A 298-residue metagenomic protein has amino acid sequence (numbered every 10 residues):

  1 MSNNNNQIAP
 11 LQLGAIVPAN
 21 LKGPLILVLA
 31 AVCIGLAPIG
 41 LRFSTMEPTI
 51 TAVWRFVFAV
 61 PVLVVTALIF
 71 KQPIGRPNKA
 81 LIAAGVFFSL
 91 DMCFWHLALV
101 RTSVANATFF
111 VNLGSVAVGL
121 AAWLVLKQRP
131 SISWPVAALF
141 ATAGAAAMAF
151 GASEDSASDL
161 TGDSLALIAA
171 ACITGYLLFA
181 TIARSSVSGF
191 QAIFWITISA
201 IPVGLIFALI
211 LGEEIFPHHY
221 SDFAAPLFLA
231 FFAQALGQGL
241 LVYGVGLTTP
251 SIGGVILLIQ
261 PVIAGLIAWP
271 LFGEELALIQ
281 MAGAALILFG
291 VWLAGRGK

Functional and structural regions predicted by a protein language model:
M1-V53, A83-V86, F94, D155-I182 (+2 more regions): Glycine-/small-residue-enriched transmembrane alpha-helix faces in small-molecule transporters and effluxers
S2-N3, L11-P18, R55-F56, F150-G151 (+2 more regions): C-terminal-most transmembrane helix of multi-pass membrane proteins
K22-I26, T49-V65, S133-A143, T161-I168 (+4 more regions): Hydrophobic alpha-helical transmembrane segments of multi-pass integral membrane proteins, especially transporters
A31, A107-L113, F179-I201, Q234-P270: Helix-helix packing/entry segments at the starts of transmembrane helices
C33, F70-V111, G119, A147 (+1 more regions): Specific transmembrane alpha-helical segments of multi-pass solute transporters/efflux pumps, especially DMT/EamA
I50-P61, H96-R129, W134, A138 (+2 more regions): Specific alpha-helical transmembrane segments that line the substrate/conduction pathway and gating interfaces
L63, F88, L120-A121, P130-A152 (+4 more regions): Hydrophobic transmembrane alpha-helices of multi-pass small-molecule transport proteins
G75-A80, T108-V111, K127-A147, S156-D163 (+2 more regions): Loop-to-transmembrane alpha-helix entry segments
